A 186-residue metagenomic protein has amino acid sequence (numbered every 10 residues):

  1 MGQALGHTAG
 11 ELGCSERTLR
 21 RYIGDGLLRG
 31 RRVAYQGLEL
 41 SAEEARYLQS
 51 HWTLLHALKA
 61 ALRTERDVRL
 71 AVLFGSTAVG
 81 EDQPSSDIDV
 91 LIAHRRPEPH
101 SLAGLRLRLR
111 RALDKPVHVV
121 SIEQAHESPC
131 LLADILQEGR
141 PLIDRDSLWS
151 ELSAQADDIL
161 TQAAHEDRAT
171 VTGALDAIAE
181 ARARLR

Functional and structural regions predicted by a protein language model:
M1-R69, V79-S85, R95-R186: Catalytic core of pol beta-like nucleotidyltransferases
L73-S76: Glycine-rich beta-strand-to-loop/alpha-helix junction loops that act as flexible
D89-I92: Short beta-strand->loop micro-motif that forms the acidic, two-metal-ion catalytic signature in nucleotide-processing
